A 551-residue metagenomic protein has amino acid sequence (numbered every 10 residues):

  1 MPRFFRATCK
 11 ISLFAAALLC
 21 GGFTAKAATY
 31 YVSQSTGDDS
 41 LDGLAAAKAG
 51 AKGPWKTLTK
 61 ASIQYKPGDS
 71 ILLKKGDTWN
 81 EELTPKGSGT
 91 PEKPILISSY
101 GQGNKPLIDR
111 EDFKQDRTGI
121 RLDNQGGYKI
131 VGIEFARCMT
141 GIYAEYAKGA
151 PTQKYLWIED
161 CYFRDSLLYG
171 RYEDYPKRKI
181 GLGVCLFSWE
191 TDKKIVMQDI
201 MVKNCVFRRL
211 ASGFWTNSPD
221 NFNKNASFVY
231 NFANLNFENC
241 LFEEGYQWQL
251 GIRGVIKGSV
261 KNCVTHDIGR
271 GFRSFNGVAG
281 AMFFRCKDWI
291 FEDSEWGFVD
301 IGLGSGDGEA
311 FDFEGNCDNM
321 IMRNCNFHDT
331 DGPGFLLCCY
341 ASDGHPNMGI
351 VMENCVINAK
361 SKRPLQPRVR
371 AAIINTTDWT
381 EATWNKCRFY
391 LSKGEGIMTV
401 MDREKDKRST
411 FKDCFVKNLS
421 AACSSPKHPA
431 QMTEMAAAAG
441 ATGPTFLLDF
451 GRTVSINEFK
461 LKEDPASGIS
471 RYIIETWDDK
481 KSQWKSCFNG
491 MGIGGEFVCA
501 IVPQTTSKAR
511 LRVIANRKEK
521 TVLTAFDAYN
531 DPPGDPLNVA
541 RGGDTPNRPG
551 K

Functional and structural regions predicted by a protein language model:
M1-L13: Bacterial N-terminal signal peptides that target proteins for export
K10-G22: Bacterial N-terminal signal peptides
Q34-N80, T84: Acidic Gly/Asp/Thr-rich repetitive segments characteristic of extracellular carbohydrate-active and adhesion proteins
K52, D69, P176-F187, T380-E395 (+2 more regions): Acidic, glycine- and Ser/Thr-rich low-complexity intrinsically disordered tracts in extracellular/secreted proteins
L72, S88-T140, D165-K179, F488-I493: Right-handed parallel beta-helix/beta-spiral solenoid domain characteristic of secreted/periplasmic
T84, R110-R121, R137-G149, R171-K194 (+7 more regions): Extracellular beta-strand/beta-solenoid scaffold signature
P94, G101-G103, G126-R137, T152-Y169 (+10 more regions): Right-handed parallel beta-helix
H428-M432, A437-F488, G492-G550: Aromatic, loop-rich ligand-recognition surfaces of beta-strand-rich domains
